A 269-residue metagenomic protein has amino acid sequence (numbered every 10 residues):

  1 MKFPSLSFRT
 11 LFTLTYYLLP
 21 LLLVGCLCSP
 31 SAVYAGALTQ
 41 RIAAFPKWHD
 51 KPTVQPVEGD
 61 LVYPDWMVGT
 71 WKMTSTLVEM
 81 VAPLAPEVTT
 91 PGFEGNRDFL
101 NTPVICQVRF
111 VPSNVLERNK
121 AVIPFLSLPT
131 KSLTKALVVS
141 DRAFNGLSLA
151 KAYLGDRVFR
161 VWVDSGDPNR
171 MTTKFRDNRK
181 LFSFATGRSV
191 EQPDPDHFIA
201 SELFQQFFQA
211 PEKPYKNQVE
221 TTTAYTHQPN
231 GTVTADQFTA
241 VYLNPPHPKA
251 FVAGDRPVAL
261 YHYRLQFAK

Functional and structural regions predicted by a protein language model:
F3-L19: Bacterial N-terminal signal peptides that target proteins for export
S29-P30: N-terminal signal peptide c-region/cleavage motif recognized by signal peptidases
V33-A37: Boundary at the C-terminal end of the N-terminal hydrophobic targeting segment
L38-D65, M73-K269: Soluble ligand-binding/transfer domains with enclosed cavities or grooves
